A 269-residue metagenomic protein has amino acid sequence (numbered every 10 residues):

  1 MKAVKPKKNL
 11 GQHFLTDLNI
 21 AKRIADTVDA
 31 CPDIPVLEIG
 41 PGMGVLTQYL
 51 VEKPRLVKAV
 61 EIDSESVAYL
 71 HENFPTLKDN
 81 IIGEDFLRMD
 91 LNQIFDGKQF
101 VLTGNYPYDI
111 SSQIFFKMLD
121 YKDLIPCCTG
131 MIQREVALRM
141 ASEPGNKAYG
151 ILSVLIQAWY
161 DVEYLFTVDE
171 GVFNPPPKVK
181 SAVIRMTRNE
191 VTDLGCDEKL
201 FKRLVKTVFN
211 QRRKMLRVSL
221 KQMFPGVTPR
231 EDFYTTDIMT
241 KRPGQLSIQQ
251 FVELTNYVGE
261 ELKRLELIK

Functional and structural regions predicted by a protein language model:
M1-T207, V227, G244, I248-K269: Catalytic cores of RNA-modifying enzymes
R212: Primarily a LysM-type cell-wall glycan-binding module
Q222-R230: Short amphipathic alpha-helix segments
T236: Mobile late-domain/C-terminal helix-loop "cap" segments that border catalytic sites or the cytosolic face
